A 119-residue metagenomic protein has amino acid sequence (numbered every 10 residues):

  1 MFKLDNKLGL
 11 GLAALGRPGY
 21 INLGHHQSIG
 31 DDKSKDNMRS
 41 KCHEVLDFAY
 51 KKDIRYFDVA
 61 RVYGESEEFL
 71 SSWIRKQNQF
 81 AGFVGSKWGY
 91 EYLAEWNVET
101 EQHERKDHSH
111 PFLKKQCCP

Functional and structural regions predicted by a protein language model:
M1-F83: N-terminal binding-site loop/beta-alpha segment at the start of enzyme catalytic domains that lines or forms
R17-Y20, Y92-N97: A short acidic, helix-capping loop that chelates divalent metal ions and anchors anionic groups
H26-S34, T100-P119: Glycine/proline-rich, positively charged, aromatic-decorated active-site loop/lid region on the catalytic face
E44-L46, E95-V98: A broad, low-specificity signal for short, low-complexity segments enriched in glycine/proline and polar/charged
F80-E95: A short, structured active-site edge motif that brings together acidic residues
